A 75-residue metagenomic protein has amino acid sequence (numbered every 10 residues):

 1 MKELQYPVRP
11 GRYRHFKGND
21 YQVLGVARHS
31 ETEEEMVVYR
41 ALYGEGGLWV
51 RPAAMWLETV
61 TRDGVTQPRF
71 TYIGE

Functional and structural regions predicted by a protein language model:
M1-E75: Mixed-charge, low-complexity intrinsically disordered regions
